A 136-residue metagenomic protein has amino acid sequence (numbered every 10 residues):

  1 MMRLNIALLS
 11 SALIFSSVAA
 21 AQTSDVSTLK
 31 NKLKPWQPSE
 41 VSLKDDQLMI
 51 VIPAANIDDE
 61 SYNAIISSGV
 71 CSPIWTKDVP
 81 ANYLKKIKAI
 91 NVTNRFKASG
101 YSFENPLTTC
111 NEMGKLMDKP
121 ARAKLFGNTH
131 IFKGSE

Functional and structural regions predicted by a protein language model:
M1, V26, A54-I57, Y62: Intrinsically disordered, low-complexity regions
M1-L8: Bacterial N-terminal signal peptides that target proteins for export
L4, S24, K44-D45: Intrinsic-disorder/low-complexity regions
F15-V18: N-terminal signal peptide c-region/cleavage motif recognized by signal peptidases
A21-L29: Cleaved targeting-peptide boundary
L29-K44, M49-I57, P80-E136: Polar/charged, Gly/Pro-rich intrinsically disordered segments
S61-A81: Short, non-transmembrane amphipathic alpha-helical segments
